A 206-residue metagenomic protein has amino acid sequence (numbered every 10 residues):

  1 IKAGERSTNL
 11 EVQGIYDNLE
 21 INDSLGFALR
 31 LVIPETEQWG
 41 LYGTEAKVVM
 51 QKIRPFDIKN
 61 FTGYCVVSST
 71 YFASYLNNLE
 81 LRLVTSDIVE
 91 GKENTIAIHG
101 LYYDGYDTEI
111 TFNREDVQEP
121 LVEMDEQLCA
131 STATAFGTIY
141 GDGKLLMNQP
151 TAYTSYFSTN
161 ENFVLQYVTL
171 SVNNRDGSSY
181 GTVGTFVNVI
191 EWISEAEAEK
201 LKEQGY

Functional and structural regions predicted by a protein language model:
I1-S7: Short proline/glycine- and polar residue-rich coil/turn motifs
T8-L10, F27-L29, G63: Hydrophobic residues positioned within well-ordered beta-strands of beta-sheet architectures
N9-D17: Short edge beta-strand/strand-turn motifs with a hydrophobic/aromatic core and a Ser/Thr and/or Pro "cap." The feature
I15, R30-T36: Beta-strand-rich extracellular modules
N18-F27: Short glycine/proline/serine/threonine-rich loop/turn segments at secondary-structure transition edges
P34-V48, G177-G181: Beta-sandwich strand segments
I53-Y206: Ser/Thr/Gly/Pro-rich, low-complexity flexible regions
